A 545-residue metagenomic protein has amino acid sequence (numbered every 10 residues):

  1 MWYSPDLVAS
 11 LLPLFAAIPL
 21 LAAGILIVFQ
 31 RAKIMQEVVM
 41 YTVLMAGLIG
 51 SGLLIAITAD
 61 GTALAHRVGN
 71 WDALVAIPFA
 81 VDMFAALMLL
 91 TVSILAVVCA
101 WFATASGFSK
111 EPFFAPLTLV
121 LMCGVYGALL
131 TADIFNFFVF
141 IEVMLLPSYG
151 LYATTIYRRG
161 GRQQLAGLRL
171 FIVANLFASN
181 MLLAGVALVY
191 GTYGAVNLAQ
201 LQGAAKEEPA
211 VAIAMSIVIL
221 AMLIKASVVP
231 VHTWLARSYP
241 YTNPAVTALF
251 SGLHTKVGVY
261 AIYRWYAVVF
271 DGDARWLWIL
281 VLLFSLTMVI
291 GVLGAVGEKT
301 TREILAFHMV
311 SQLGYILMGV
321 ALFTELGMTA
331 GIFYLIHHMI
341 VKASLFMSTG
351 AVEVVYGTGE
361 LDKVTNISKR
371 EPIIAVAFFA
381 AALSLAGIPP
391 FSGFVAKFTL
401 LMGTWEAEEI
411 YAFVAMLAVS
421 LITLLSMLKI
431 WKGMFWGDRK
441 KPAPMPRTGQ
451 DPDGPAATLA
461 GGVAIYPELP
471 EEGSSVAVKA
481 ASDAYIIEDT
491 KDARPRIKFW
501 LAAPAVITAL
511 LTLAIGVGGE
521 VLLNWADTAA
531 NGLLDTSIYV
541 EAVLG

Functional and structural regions predicted by a protein language model:
M1-L14, L21-P116, A199, D453-T458 (+2 more regions): Transmembrane helix-loop-helix hairpins at membrane boundaries of multipass inner-membrane proteins
D6-I18, V81-S93, F135-P147, P209-I224 (+2 more regions): Structural signature of hydrophobic alpha-helical transmembrane segments
A22-K33, A96-F108, G150-Q163, A226-P240 (+2 more regions): C-terminal ends of transmembrane helices
A23-I27, W101, C123-L130, G150 (+9 more regions): Alpha-helical transmembrane segments of multipass membrane proteins
I34, P116-V120, G124-A210, I224 (+2 more regions): Alpha-helical multi-pass transmembrane bundles of energy-transducing inner-membrane proteins
I34-L44, A166-L176, E371-A375, I497-I507: Alpha-helical transmembrane segments and their helix-start/interface "positive-inside/aromatic belt" motifs in integral
T58-A76, Q164-G167, V173, S179-H232 (+10 more regions): Juxtamembrane/interfacial segments at transmembrane-helix boundaries in multi-pass membrane proteins
K342-L345, I410-K440: Hydrophobic alpha-helical segments of multi-pass membrane transport proteins
